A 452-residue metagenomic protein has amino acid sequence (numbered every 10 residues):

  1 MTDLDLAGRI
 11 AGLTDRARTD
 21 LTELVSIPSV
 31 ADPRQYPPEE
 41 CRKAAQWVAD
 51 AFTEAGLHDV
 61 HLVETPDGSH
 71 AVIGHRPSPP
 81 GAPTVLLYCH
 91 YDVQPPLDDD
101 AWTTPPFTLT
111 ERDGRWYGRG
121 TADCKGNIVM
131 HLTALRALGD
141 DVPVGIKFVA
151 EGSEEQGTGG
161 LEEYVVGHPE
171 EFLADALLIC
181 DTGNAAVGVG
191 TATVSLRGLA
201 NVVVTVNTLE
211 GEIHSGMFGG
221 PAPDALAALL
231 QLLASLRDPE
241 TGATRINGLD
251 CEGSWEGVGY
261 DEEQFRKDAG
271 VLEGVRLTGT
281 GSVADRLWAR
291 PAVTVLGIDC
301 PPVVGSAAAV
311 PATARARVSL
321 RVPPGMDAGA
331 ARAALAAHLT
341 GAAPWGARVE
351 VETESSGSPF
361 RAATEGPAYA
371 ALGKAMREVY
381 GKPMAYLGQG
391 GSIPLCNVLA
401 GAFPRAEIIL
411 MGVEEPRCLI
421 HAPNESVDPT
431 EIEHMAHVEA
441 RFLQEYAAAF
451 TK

Functional and structural regions predicted by a protein language model:
T2-D99, T313, R317, A330: N-terminal helical capping/dimerization or prosegment-like subdomains of hydrolases acting on amide or phosphate bonds
D67, Y91-V93, R115, V149-G157 (+4 more regions): Acidic, glycine-rich active-site loops and adjacent beta-strand->loop/helix elements that engage anionic groups
A82-A150, E170, L419, P429 (+1 more regions): Active-site metal-coordination/substrate-binding segment of hydrolases, especially metallo-dependent peptidases
W116, G120-S195, T451-K452: Acidic/histidine-rich catalytic neighborhood of metal-dependent amide-processing enzymes
V194, S215-I298, M326-R348: Acidic-enriched catalytic cores of C-N bond-cleaving enzymes acting on peptides and small amides
T205, L229, V310-A314, E352 (+1 more regions): Zn-dependent metallopeptidase/amidohydrolase metal-coordination segment
P221-A222, G305-A312: Short, solvent-exposed beta-strand/turn "edge" segments of beta-rich domains on protein surfaces
S319-P323, E350-E365, Q389: A short beta-alpha structural unit
